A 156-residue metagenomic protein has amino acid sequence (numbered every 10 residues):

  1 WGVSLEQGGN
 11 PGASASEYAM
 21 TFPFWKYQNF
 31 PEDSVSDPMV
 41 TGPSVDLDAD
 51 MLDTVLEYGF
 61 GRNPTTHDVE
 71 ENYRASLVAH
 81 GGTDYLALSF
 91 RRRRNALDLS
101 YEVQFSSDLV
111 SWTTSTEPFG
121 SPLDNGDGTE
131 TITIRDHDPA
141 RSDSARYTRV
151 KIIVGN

Functional and structural regions predicted by a protein language model:
S4-N156: Short, composition-biased motifs enriched in small/polar/acidic residues
